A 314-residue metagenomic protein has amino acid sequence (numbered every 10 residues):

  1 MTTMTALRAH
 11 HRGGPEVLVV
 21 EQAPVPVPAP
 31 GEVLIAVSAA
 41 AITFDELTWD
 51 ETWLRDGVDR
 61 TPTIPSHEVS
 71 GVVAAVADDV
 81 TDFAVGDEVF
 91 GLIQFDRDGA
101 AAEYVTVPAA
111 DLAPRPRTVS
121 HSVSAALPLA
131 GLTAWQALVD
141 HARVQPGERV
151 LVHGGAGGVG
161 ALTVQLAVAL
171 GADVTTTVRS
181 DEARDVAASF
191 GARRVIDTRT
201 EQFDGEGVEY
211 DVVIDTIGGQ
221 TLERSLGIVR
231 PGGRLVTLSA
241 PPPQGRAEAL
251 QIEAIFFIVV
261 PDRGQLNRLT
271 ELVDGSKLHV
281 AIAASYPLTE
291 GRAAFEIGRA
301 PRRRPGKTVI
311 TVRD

Functional and structural regions predicted by a protein language model:
M1-T2, L266-D314: C-terminal hydrophobic helical "lid"/dimerization subdomain of Rossmann-like NAD(P)H-dependent oxidoreductases
P24-I42, W53-D96: Glycine-rich beta-strand-centered segment in the early N-terminal region that forms part of a ligand/cofactor-binding
D96-P108: A structural motif shared across PLP-dependent enzymes of the aminotransferase-like
R97, T216-A281, T311-D314: Glycine-rich phosphate-binding loop and adjacent beta-alpha segment of Rossmann(oid) nucleotide-cofactor-binding
A125-T200: Mid-domain Rossmann-like dinucleotide-binding core that forms the NAD(H)/NADP(H) cofactor-binding site
G205-V212: A short acidic, Gly/Pro-enriched loop at the edge of an enzyme's catalytic core that lines a small-molecule cofactor
